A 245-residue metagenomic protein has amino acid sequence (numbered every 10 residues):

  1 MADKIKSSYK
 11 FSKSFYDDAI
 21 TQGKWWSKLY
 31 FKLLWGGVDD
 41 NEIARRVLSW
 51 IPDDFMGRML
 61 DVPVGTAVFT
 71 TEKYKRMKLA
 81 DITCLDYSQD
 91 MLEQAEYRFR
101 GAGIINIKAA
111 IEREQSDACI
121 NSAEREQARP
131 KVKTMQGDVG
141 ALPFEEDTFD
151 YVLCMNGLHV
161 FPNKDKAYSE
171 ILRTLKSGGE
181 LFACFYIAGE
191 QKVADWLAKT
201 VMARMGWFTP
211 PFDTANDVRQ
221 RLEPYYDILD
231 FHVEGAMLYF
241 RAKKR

Functional and structural regions predicted by a protein language model:
A2-F55, V68-E72, A198-M205: Conserved class I S-adenosyl-L-methionine
L60-A141: Class I SAM-dependent methyltransferase SAM/SAH-binding core
G140-V152: A short acidic, Gly/Pro-enriched loop at the edge of an enzyme's catalytic core that lines a small-molecule cofactor
Y151-N163: A short SAM/SAH-binding and catalytic strip from SAM-dependent methyltransferases
D165-S177: A short glycine-rich, Lys/Arg-flanked "PGG" loop and its adjoining helix->strand segment in the class I
F182-R204: Conserved class I S-adenosyl-L-methionine
T209-Y226: Short alpha-helix
P224-R245: Core SAM-dependent methyltransferase catalytic element
